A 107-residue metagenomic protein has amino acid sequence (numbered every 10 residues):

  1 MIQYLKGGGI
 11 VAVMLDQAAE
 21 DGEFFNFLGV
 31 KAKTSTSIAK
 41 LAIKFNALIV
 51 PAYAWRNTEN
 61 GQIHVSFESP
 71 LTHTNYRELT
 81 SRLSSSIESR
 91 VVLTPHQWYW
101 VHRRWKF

Functional and structural regions predicted by a protein language model:
M1-F107: Non-catalytic C-terminal accessory region of glycerolipid acyltransferases and related lyso-lipid remodeling enzymes
